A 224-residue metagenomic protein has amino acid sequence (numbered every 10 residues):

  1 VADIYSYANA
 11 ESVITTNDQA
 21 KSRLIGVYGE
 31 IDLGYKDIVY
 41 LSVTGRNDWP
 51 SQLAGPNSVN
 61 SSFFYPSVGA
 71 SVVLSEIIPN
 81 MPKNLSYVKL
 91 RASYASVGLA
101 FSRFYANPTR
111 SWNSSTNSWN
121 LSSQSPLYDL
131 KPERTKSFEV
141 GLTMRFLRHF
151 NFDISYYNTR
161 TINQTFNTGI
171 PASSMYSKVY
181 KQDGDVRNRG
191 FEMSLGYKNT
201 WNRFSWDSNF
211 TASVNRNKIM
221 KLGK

Functional and structural regions predicted by a protein language model:
V1-K224: Extracellular/periplasmic, surface-exposed regions of secreted and cell-surface proteins
